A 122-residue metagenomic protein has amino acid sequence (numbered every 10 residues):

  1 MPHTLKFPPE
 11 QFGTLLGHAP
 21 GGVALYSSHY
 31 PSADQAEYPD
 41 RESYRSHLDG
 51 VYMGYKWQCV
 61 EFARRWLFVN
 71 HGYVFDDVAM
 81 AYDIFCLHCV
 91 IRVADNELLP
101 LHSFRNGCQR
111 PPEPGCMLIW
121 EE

Functional and structural regions predicted by a protein language model:
M1-C89: N-terminal capping segments
F85-E122: ...with weaker cross-activation on analogous glycine-rich loops/strands in unrelated enzymes
